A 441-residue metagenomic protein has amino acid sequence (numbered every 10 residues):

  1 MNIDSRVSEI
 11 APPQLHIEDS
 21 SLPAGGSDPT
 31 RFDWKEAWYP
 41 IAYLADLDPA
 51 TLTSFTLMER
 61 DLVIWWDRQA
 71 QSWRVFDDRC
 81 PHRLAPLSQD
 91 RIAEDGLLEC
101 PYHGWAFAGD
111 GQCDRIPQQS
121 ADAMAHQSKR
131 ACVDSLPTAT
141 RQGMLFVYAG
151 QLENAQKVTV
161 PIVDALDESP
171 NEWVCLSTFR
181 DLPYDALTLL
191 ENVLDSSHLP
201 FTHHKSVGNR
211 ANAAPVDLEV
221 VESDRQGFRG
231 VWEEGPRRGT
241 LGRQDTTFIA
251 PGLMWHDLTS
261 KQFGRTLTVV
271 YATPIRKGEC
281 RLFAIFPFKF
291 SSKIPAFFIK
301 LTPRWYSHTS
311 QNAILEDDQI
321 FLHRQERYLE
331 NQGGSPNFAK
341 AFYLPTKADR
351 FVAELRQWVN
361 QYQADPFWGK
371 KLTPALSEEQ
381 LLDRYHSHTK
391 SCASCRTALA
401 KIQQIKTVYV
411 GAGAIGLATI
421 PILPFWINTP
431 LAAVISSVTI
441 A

Functional and structural regions predicted by a protein language model:
N2-F32, P40-S169, D318, S391-W426 (+1 more regions): Rieske [2Fe-2S] iron-sulfur-binding domain
S5, S72, A155-A441: C-terminal catalytic domain of Rieske-type non-heme iron oxygenases
D33-E36, G264-R265: Short coil-to-beta-strand transition motifs
K35-L44, L176-Y184: Short, exposed beta-strand "edge-strand" segments with a Pro/Gly-rich flavor and a Y/T-containing core
W38, A50-S54, D61, S135 (+4 more regions): Short, acidic/polar N-cap/turn motifs at the starts of alpha helices
